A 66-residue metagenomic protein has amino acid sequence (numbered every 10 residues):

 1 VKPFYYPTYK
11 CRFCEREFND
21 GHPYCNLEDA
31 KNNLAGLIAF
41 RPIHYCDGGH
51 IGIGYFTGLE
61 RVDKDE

Functional and structural regions predicted by a protein language model:
V1-F4, E60-E66: Short intrinsically disordered terminal tails
V1-Y6, L34-I38: Short, flexible, mixed-charge glycine/proline-rich loop motifs that serve as phosphate/nucleic-acid-contacting
P7-Y9, E17, L59-R61: Short linear proline/tyrosine/threonine-rich motifs used for host-factor recruitment and membrane trafficking/assembly
C11-C14, C46: Short cysteine-rich clusters marking metal-coordination/redox-active sites
D20-G21, G52: Short, non-ligating residues that shape and space the ligands of small metal-coordination modules and catalytic
H22-D29, F56-R61: Short cysteine/histidine-rich zinc-coordinating motifs and their immediately flanking basic loops
C25-R41: Short linker/helix segments within small regulatory modules
G36-V62: Short metal-binding segments enriched for Cys and/or His
